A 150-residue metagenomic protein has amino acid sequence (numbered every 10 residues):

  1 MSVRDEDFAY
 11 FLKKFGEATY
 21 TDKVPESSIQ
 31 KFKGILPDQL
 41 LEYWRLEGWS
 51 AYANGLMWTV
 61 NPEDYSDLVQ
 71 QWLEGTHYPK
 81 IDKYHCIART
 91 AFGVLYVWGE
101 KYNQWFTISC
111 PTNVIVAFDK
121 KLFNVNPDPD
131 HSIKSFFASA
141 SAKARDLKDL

Functional and structural regions predicted by a protein language model:
M1-F106, T112: A surface-exposed partner-binding patch
F106-D146: Compact, glycine/acidic-enriched structural inserts
